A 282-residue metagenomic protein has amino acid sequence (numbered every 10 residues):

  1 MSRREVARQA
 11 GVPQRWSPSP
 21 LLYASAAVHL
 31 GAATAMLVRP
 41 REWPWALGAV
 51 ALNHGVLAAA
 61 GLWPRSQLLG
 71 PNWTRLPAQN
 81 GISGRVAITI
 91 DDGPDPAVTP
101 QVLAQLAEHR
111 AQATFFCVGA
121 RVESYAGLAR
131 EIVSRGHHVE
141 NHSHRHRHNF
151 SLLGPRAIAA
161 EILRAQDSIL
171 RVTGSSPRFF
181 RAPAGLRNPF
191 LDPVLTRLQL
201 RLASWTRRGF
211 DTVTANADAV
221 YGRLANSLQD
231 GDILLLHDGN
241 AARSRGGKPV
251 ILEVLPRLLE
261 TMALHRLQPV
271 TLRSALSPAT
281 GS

Functional and structural regions predicted by a protein language model:
S2-I88, P96-A104, E108, R257-E260 (+1 more regions): N-terminal pre-catalytic segment of deacetylase/amide-hydrolase enzymes
G61-F150, E161-R164, S168, Q268: Active-site beta->alpha N-cap acidic-glycine motif
I90-D92, C117-G119, N141-S143, R181-A184 (+3 more regions): A cross-domain feature marking catalytic cores of carbohydrate-active enzymes and several ubiquitous metabolic/repair
G93-A97, C117-Y125, H148-R156, R181-N188 (+1 more regions): Acidic-and-aromatic substrate-binding clefts and catalytic sites of carbohydrate-active enzymes
R145-H148, R208-G209, N240-R243: A short, flexible beta-alpha/helix-coil linker loop
A157-I162, A217-G222, K248-L255: Charged helix-capping and loop-helix junction motifs
L186, L191-L228, L267-P278: His/Asp/Glu-enriched short active-site or ligand-binding loop at hydrolase and phosphoryl-transfer sites
L224-L276: Catalytic grooves of carbohydrate-active enzymes
